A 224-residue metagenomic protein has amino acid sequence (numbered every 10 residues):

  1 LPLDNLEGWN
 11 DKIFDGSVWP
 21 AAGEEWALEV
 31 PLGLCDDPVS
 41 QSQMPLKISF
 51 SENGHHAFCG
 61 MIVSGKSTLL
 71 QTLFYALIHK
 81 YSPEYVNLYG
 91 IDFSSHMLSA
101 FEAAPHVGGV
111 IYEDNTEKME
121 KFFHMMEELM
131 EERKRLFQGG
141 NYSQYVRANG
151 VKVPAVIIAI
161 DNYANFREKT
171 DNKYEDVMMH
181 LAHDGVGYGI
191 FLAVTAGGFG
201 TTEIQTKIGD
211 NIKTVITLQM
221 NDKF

Functional and structural regions predicted by a protein language model:
L6-W9: Interdomain helical linkers/hinges and coiled-coil/dimerization scaffolds that transmit conformational signals
D11, G16-S143, R147-K223: P-loop NTPase catalytic phosphate-binding loop
